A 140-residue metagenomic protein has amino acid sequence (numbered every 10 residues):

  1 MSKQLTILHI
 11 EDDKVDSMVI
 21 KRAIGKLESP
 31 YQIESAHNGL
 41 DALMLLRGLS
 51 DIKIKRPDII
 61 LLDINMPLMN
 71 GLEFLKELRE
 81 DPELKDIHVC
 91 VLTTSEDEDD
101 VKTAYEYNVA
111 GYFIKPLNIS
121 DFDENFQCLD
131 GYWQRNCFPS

Functional and structural regions predicted by a protein language model:
L5-G25, I60: Conserved acidic segment of CheY-like receiver
S35, L68-M69: Residue-level signal for the "D+5" position in two-component response regulator receiver
S35-I59, D123: Acidic, metal-coordinating helix/loop segments flanking the phosphotransfer/catalytic sites of two-component signaling
I64-M66: Receiver (REC) domain active-site loop signature in two-component systems and cognate sites in sensor histidine kinases
A110: Short, glycine/charged-rich "phosphate-handling" switch motifs in NTP-dependent and phosphotransfer domains
L117-C128, C137: C-terminal output helix
